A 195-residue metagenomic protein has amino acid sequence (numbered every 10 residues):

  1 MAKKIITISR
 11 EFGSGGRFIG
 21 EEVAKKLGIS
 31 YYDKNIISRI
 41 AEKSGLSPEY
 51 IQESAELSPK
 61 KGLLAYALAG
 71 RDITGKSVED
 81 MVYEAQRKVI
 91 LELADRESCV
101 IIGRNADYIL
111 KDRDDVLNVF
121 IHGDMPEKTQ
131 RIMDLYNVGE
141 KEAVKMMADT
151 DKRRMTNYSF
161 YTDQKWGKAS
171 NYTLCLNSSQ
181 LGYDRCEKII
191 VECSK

Functional and structural regions predicted by a protein language model:
A2-E11, E97: Pre-Walker A (Motif I) flank of P-loop NTPase domains
I8-E21: Glycine-rich phosphate-binding P-loop
S30-A41: Short beta-strand-centered segment that lines the nucleotide-binding/catalytic pocket of NTP-utilizing
A41-S98: ATP-dependent small-molecule kinase phosphotransfer cores that center on conserved nucleotide phosphate-binding segments
P59-Y66, G139-D184: Small-molecule kinase domains that catalyze NTP-dependent phosphoryl transfer to phosphate-bearing small molecules
R87, Y183-V191: Short, amphipathic alpha-helical "lid/cap" segments that border enzyme active or binding sites
L93, I109-D112: RNA pseudouridine synthases
D112-D134, E140-A148: Conserved phosphate-donor/acceptor-positioning beta-strand/loop module used by diverse small-molecule
